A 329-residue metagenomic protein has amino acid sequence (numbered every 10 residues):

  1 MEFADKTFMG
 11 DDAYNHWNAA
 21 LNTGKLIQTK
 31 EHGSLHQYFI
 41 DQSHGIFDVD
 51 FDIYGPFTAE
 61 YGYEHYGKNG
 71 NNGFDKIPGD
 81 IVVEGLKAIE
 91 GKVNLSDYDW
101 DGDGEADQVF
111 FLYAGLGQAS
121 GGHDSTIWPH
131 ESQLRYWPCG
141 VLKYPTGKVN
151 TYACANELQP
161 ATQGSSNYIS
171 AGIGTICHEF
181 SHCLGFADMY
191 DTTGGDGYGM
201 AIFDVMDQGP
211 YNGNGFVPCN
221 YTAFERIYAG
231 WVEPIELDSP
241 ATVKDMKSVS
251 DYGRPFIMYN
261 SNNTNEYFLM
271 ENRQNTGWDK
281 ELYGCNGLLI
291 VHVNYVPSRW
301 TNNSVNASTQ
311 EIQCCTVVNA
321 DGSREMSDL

Functional and structural regions predicted by a protein language model:
M1-K25: N-terminal module-boundary/linker segments of secreted carbohydrate-active enzymes
D12, H16, S34, I77-E84 (+5 more regions): Extracytoplasmic/secreted proteins, especially bacterial periplasmic and envelope-associated proteins
A13-H16, N220-I227, G287, V305-T309: Short intrinsically disordered coil segments
Y14, L21-G24, T29, T301-A307 (+1 more regions): Acidic-aromatic substrate-binding/catalytic surfaces of carbohydrate-active enzymes
T29-K148: Active-site-proximal segments of metallohydrolase catalytic domains
H32, H36, Q108-F110, A114-C285 (+1 more regions): Extracellular hydrolytic enzyme modules, especially secreted metalloproteases of the metzincin/thermolysin-like class
W278-L329: Intrinsic-disorder/low-complexity accessory segments
